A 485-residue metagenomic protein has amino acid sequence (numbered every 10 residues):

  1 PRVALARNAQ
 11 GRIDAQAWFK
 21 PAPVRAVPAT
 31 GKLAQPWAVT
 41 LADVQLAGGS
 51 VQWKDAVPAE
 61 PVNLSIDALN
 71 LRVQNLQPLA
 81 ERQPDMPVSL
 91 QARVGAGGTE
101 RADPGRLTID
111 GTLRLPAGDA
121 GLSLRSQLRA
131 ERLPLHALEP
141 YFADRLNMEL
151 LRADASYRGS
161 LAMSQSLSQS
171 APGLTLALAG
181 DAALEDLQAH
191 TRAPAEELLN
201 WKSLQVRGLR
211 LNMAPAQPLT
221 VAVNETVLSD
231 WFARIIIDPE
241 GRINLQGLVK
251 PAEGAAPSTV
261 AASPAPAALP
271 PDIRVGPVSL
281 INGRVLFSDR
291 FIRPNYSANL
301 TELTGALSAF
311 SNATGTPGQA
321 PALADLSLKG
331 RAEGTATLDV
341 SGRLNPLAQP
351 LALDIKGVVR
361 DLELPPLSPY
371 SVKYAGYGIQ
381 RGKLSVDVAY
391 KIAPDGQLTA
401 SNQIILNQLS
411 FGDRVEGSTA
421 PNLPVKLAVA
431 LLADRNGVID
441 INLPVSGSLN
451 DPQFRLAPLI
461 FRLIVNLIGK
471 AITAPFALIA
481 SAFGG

Functional and structural regions predicted by a protein language model:
P1-L71, M148-R152, G173-L174, A189-G305 (+4 more regions): Secondary-structure transition motifs
R2, A120-L161, R192, T226 (+5 more regions): Extracellular/lumenal and peripheral-membrane lipid-interaction modules
R2, S50, V94-A96, L115 (+7 more regions): Transmembrane beta-strands of outer-membrane beta-barrel pores
Q10-G11, P58-V73, G97-G111, H136-M163 (+7 more regions): Amphipathic hydrophobic-ligand
A26-V27, G49, R82-S89, H136-F142 (+5 more regions): Flexible, solvent-exposed coil segments and beta strand-coil junctions, predominantly the extracellular/periplasmic
P28-T30, N75-Q77, L161-Q169, G208-P215 (+1 more regions): Outer-membrane beta-barrel proteins
L41-D43, D85-P87, S123-R125, D154 (+7 more regions): Outer-membrane beta-barrel architecture
L90-V94, L328-A332: Low-complexity, intrinsically disordered, polar/proline/glycine/glutamine-rich protein-protein interaction regions
